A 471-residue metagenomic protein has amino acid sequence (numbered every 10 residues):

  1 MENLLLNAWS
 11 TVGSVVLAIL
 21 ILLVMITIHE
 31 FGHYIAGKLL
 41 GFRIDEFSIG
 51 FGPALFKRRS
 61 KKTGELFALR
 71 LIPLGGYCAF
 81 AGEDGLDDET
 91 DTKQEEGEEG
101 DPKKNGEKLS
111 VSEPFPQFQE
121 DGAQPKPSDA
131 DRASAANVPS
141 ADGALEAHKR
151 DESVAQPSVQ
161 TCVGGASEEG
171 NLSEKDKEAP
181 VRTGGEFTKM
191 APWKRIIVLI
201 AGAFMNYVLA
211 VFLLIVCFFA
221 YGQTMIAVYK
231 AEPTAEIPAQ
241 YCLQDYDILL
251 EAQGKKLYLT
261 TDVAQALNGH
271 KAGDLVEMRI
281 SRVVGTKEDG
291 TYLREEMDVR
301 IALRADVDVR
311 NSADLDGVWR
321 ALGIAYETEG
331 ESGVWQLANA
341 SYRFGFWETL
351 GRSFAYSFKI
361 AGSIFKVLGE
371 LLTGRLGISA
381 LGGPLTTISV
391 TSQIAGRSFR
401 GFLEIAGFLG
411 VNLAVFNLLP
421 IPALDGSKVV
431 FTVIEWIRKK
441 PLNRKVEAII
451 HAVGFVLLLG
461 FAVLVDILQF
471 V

Functional and structural regions predicted by a protein language model:
E2-N7, V181-W193, P233-E236, C242 (+3 more regions): Functional transmembrane alpha-helices
S10-D121, K126-D131, N137-E146, D151-E178 (+2 more regions): Small-residue-rich helix-interface/hinge motifs
V16, L20, A201, M205 (+6 more regions): Lipid-exposed faces of alpha-helical membrane segments in multi-pass integral membrane proteins
I28, L39, G76, F80 (+6 more regions): Internal alpha-helical transmembrane segments
H29-G32, L69, A239, Y246-L249 (+7 more regions): Terminal peptide-recognition signature
A239-T261, S281: Conserved PDZ fold ligand-binding element
A266-T328: PDZ-domain C-terminal substructure recognizer with occasional recognition of PDZ-binding tails
L464-V471: Juxtamembrane boundary at the C-terminal end of a transmembrane helix
